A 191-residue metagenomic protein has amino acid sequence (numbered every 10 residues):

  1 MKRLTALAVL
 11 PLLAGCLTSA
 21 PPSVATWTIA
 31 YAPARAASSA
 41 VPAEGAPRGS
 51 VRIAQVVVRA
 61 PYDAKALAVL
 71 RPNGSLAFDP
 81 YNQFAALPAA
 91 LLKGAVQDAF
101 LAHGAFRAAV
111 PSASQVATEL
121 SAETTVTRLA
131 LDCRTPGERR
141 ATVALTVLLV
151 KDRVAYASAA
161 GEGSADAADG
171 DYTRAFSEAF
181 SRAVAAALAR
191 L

Functional and structural regions predicted by a protein language model:
M1-T18: Sec-dependent bacterial lipoprotein signal peptides
C16-A89: A structural "domain/chain start" motif
L17-A36, H103-D152: Surface-exposed short loop/turn segments
P47-G49, D63-K65, P72-G74, T118-T125 (+2 more regions): Envelope-exposed proteins and targeting segments
V56, T125-A130, E162-S164: Generic short beta-strand segments
S75-N82, D152-R190: Short secondary-structure boundary motifs at beta->alpha junctions and helix caps
Q97, L101-A105, A185-A189: Sec-exported extracytoplasmic/periplasmic mature domains
